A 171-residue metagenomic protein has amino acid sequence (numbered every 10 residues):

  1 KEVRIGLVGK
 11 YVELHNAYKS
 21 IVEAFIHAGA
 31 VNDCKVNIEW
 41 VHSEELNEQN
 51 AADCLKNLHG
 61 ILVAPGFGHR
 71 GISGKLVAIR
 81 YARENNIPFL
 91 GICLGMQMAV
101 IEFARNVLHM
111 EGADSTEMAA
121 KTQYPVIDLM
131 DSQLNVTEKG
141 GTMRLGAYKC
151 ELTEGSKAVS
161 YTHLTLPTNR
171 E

Functional and structural regions predicted by a protein language model:
K1: Internal gly/pro-rich beta-alpha loop/helix module that stabilizes soluble enzyme cofactors or their anionic handles
R4-S73, V77, N85: Phosphate-binding active sites in nucleotide-utilizing proteins
K10, S43-E45, D131-L134, E154-G155: Residues that form or immediately flank small-molecule/cofactor binding pockets and catalytic motifs
Q49-A52, T137-E138, R170: Generic recognition of flexible, low-complexity loop/linker segments
C54, G60-K149, S156-K157: Cysteine-nucleophile active-site neighborhood
L152-E154, T168: Non-catalytic surface loops within mature trypsin-like serine protease
T162-E171: Conserved small/polar residues in nucleotide/adenosyl-binding loops
